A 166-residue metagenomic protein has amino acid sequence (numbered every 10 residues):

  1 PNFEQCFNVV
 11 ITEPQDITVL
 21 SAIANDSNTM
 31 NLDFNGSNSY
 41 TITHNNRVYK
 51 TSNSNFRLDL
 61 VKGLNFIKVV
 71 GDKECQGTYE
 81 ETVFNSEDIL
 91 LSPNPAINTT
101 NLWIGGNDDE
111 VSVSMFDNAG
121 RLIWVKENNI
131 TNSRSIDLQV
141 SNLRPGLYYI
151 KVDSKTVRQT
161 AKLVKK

Functional and structural regions predicted by a protein language model:
N2-F7, M30-L32, G36: Proline-threonine-serine-rich low-complexity tracts
E4-V10, Y79-F84: Terminal edge beta-strands and adjacent linker/stalk segments of extracellular immunoglobulin-superfamily beta-sandwich
T12-P14, V61: Short, structured coil/turn linkers that connect adjacent secondary-structure elements
P14-A22, S86-L91: Proline-enriched interdomain boundary motifs that mark the N-terminal boundary and often initiate the first structured
I17, A24-D26, Y40, S54-F56: Extended beta-solenoid/beta-helix repeat architectures
A22-N35, N94-N101, D108: Short coil/turn motif common to extracellular beta-sandwich-like domains
T41-T43, R47-S52, R57-S92, I97-K166: C-terminal outer-membrane/trafficking sorting elements
